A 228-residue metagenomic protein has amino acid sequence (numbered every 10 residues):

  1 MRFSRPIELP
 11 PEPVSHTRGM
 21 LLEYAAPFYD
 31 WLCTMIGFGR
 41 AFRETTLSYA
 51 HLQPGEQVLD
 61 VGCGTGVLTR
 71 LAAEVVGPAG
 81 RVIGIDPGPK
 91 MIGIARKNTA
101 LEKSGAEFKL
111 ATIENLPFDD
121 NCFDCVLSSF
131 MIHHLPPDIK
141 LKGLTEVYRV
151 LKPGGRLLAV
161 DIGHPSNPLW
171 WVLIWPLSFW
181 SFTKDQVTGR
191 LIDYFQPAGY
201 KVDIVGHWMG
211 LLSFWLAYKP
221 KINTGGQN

Functional and structural regions predicted by a protein language model:
R2-H51, V67-L68, V172-W175: Conserved class I S-adenosyl-L-methionine
L9-T17, M35-I36, L141, L158-A198 (+1 more regions): C-terminal alpha-helical "lid/dimerization" subdomain adjacent to the S-adenosyl-L-methionine
P54-G55, P78-A79, L151-R156: Short glycine-dipeptide loop
L59-N115: Class I SAM-dependent methyltransferase SAM/SAH-binding core
E114-C125: A short acidic, Gly/Pro-enriched loop at the edge of an enzyme's catalytic core that lines a small-molecule cofactor
C125-D138: A short SAM/SAH-binding and catalytic strip from SAM-dependent methyltransferases
L141-P153: A short glycine-rich, Lys/Arg-flanked "PGG" loop and its adjoining helix->strand segment in the class I
W215-N228: C-terminal lobe and adjacent flexible extensions of AdoMet/dcAdoMet transferase-like proteins
